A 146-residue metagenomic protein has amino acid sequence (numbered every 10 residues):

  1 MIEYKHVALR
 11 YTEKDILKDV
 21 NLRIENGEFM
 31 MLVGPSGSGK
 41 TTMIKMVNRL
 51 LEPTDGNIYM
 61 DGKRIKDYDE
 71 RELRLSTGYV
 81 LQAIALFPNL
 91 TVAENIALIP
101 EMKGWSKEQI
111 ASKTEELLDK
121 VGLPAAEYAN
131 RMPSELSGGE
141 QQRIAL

Functional and structural regions predicted by a protein language model:
I2, L17-D19, R74: Conserved structural motif at the start of ABC-family nucleotide-binding domains
V33-P35: The feature captures the beta-strand-to-loop junction immediately N-terminal to the Walker
N48: Helix-to-loop junction immediately C-terminal to a conserved catalytic motif
G56-R64, L73, K113: Conserved ABC transporter NBD signature motif
R64-G78, M102: ABC ATPase NBD coupling module
A93-E101, A111, E115: Short helical segment in ABC ATPase nucleotide-binding domains corresponding to the A-loop/adjacent helical element
E108-E127: Conserved ABC ATPase "signature" region
R131-L136, E140: Conserved ABC ATPase signature
